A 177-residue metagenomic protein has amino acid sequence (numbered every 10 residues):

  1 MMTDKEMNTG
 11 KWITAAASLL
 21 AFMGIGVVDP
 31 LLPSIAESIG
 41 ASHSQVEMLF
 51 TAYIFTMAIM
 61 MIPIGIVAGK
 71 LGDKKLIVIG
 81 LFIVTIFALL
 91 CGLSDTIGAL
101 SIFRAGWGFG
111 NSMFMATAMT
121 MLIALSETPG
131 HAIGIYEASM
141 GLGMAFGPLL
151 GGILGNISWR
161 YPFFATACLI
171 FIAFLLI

Functional and structural regions predicted by a protein language model:
G10-H43, M61: Extracytoplasmic
T14, T96-R104: Short hydrophobic/alpha-helical segments at membrane-entry points of transmembrane helices in Major Facilitator
F22, G26, G92, G108-A116 (+1 more regions): Small-residue-rich segments within alpha-helical transmembrane domains of MFS-like 12-TM solute carriers
G26, I54-I62, M144-A145: Residue-level signature of mid-helix packing/kink "hotspots" within the transmembrane helices of 12-pass Major
I59-I97: Conserved MFS/SLC helix-loop-helix module at the cytosolic interface between two early adjacent transmembrane helices
F103-L142: Cytoplasmic helix-loop-helix junction between adjacent transmembrane helices in 12-TM secondary transporters
G134-I177: Helix-loop-helix hairpin linking two adjacent transmembrane segments in secondary transporters
